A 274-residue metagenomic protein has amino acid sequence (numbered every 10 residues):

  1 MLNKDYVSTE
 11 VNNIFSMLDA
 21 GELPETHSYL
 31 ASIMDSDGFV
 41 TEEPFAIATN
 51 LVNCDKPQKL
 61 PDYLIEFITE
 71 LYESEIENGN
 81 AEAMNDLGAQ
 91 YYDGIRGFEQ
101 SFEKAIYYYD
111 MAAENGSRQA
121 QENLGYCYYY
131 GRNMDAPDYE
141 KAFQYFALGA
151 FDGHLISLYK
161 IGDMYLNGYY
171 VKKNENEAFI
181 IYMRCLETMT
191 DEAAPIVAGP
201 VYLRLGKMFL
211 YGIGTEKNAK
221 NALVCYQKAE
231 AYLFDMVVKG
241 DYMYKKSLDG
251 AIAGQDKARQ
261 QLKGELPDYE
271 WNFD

Functional and structural regions predicted by a protein language model:
L2-E42, I47, L51: N-terminal alpha-helical interaction modules that lie
S32-I33, I47-D55, D86-D93, N123-Y130 (+4 more regions): Hydrophobic face of amphipathic alpha-helices that form TPR/SEL1-like repeat modules and related alpha-solenoid
S36-P44, D55, E77-N80, D93-I95 (+12 more regions): Short helix-capping/linker turns of helical repeat alpha-solenoids
V52-L64, D93-F102, Y130-Y139, N167-E175 (+2 more regions): Short coil/turn connectors between adjacent alpha-helices in alpha-solenoid helical repeat scaffolds
M236-D274: Terminal, low-structured helical/coil segments at or just beyond the last alpha-helical repeat
